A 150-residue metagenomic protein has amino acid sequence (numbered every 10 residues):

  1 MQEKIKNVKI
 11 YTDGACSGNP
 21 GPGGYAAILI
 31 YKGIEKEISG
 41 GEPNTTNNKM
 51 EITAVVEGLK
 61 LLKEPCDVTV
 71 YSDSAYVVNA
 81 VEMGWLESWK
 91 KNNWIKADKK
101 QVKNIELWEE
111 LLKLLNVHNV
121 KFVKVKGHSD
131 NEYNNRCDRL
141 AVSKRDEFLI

Functional and structural regions predicted by a protein language model:
M1-K4: A short acidic-Thr-Gly-centered motif at the start of a beta-strand
V8-I10, V70: Residue-level marker for buried hydrophobic side chains located in beta-strands that build the well-ordered beta-sheet
A15-P22, V56-R136, L140, R145-E147: RNase H catalytic domain
G21-G24, S39: Short, glycine/acidic-enriched capping/hinge loops at junctions between secondary-structure elements
G24-Y31: Short beta-strand scaffold segments in enzyme catalytic cores
K32-M50: A short, polar/acidic, helix/strand-boundary loop motif
K49, T53-E57: Short amphipathic alpha-helical face segments that pack within enzyme cores and frequently flank/anchor catalytic
